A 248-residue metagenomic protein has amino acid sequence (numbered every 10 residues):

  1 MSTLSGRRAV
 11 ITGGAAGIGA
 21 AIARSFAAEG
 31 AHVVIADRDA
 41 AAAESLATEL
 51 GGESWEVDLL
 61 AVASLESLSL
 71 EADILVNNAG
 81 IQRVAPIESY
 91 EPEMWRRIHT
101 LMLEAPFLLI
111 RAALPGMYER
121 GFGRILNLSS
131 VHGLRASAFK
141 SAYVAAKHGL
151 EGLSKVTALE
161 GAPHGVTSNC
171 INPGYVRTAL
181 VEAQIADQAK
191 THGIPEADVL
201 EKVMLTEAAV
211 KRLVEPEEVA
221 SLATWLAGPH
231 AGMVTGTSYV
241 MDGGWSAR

Functional and structural regions predicted by a protein language model:
L4-H32: Canonical Rossmann dinucleotide-binding motif of NAD(H)/NADP(H)-dependent dehydrogenases/reductases, specifically
P86-I87, M94-H99, I125, M204: Substrate-binding pocket helix/loop in short-chain dehydrogenase/reductase
E88, R135-A142, P163-H164, K211 (+1 more regions): Active-site loop immediately N-terminal to the catalytic Tyr-X3-Lys motif of short-chain dehydrogenase/reductase
I110, A146, S154: Active-site helix of classical SDR
L114, V210-M241, S246: C-terminal substrate-recognition "lid" of short-chain dehydrogenase/reductases
S130: Residue(s) in the substrate-gating loop at a strand-loop-helix junction that position the organic substrate next
A162, T167, V234-G236: Short, small/polar-rich loop/turn modules that mediate ligand/substrate recognition or access, typified
